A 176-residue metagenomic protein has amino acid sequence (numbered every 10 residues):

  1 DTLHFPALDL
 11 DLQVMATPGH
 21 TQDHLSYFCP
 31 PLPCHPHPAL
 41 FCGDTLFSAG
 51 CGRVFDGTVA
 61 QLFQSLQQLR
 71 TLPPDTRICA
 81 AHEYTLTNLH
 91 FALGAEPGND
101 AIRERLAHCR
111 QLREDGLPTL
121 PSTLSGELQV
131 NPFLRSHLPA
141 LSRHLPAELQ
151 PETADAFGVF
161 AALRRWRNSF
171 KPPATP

Functional and structural regions predicted by a protein language model:
D1-E96, A161-F170: Catalytic core of the metallo-beta-lactamase
Q67-R77, L86-P176: Accessory terminal helices/loops
